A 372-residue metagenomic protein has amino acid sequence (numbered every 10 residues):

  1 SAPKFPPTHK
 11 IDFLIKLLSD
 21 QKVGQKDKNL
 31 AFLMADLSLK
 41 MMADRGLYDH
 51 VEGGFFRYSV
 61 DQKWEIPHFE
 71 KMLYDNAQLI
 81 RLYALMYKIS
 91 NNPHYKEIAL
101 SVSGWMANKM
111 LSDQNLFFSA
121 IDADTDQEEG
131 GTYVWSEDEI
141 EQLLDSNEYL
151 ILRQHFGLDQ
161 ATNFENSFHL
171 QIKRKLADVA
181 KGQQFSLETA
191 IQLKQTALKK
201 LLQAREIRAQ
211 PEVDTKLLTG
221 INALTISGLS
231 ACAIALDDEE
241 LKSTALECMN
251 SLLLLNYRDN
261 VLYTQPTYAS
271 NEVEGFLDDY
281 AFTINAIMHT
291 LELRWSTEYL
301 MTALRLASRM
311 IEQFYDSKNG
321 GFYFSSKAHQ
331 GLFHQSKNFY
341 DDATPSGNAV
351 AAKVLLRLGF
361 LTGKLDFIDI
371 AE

Functional and structural regions predicted by a protein language model:
S1-E372: Glycan-recognition and catalytic cores of secretory/periplasmic carbohydrate-active enzymes
